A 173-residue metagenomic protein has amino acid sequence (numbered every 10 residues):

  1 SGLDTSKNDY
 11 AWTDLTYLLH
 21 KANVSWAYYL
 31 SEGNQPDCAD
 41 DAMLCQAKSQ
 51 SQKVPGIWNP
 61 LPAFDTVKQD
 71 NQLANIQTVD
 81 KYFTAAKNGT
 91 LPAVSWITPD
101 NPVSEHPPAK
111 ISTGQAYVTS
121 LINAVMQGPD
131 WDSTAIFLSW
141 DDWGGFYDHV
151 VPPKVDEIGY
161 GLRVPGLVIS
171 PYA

Functional and structural regions predicted by a protein language model:
S1-A173: N-terminal pro-sequences and low-complexity stem/linker regions of secreted or lumenal proteins
